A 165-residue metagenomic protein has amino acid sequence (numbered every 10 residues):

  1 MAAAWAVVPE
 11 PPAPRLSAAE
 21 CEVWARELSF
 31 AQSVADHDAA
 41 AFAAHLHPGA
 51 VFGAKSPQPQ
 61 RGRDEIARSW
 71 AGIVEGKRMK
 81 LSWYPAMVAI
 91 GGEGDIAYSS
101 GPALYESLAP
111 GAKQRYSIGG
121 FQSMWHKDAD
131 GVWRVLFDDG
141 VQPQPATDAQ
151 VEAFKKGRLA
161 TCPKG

Functional and structural regions predicted by a protein language model:
M1-A3: Bacterial N-terminal signal peptides
W5-A44, V51-G165: A beta-strand edge to alpha-helix "cap/lid" segment located at domain peripheries
